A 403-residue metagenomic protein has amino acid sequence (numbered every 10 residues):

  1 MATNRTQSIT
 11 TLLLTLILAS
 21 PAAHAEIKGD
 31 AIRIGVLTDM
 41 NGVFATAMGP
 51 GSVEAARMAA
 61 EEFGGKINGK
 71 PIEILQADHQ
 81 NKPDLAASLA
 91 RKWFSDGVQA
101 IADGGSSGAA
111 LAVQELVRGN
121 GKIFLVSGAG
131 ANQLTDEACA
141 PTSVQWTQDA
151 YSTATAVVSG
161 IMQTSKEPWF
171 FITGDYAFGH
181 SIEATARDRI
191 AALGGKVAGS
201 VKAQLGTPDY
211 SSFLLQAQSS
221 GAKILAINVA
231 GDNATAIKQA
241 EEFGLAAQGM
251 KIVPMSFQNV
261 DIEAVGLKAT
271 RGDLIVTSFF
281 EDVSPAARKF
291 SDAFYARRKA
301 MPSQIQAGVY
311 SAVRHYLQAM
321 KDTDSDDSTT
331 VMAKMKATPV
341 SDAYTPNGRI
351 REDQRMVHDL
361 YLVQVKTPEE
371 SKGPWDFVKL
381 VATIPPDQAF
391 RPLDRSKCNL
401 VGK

Functional and structural regions predicted by a protein language model:
M1-Q7: Positively charged n-region of N-terminal signal peptides that target proteins for export
A2, L13, H24-K403: Extracytosolic ligand-binding ectodomains
T10-P21: Bacterial N-terminal signal peptides
